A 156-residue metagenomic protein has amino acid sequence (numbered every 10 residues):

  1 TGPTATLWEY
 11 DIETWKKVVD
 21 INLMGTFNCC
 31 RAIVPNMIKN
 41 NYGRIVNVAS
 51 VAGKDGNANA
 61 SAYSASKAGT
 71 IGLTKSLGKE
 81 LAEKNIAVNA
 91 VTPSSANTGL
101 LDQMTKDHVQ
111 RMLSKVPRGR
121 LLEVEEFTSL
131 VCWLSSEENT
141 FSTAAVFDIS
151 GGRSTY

Functional and structural regions predicted by a protein language model:
T4, D55, C132, T143-Y156: Short C-terminal tail/terminal secondary-structure segment of NAD(P)H-dependent dehydrogenase/reductase domains
T4-L7, D11-K16, L101, M112: Substrate-binding pocket helix/loop in short-chain dehydrogenase/reductase
W8, D55-S61, E83-K84, G119 (+1 more regions): Active-site loop immediately N-terminal to the catalytic Tyr-X3-Lys motif of short-chain dehydrogenase/reductase
W8-F27, Y42, V46, T70 (+1 more regions): Catalytic Tyr-X3-Lys loop
C30, S66, T74: Active-site helix of classical SDR
P35, K79-E83, T140: Alpha-helical segment proximal to the catalytic Tyr-Lys
S50: Residue(s) in the substrate-gating loop at a strand-loop-helix junction that position the organic substrate next
V116-F127: A conserved structural motif in NAD(P)-dependent oxidoreductases
